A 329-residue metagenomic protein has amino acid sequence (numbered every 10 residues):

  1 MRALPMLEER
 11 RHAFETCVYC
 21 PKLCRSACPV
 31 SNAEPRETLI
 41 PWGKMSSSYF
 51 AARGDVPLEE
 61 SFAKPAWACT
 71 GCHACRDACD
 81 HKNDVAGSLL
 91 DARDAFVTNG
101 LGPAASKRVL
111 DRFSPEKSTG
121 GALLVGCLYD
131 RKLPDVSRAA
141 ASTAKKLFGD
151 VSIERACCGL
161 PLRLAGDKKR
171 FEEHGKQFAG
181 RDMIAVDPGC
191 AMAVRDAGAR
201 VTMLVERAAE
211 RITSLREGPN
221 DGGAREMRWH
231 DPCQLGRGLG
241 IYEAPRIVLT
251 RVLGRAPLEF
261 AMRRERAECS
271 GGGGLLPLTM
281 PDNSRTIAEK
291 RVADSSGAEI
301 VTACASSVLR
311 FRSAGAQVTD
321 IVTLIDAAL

Functional and structural regions predicted by a protein language model:
M1-A66: Ferredoxin-type iron-sulfur electron-transfer modules and their immediate structural context
P5-E9, F14, A63-W67, D77-L329: Iron-sulfur cluster-binding electron-transfer modules in prokaryotic oxidoreductases
S26-A27, A68-A78: C-type cytochrome heme c attachment motif
